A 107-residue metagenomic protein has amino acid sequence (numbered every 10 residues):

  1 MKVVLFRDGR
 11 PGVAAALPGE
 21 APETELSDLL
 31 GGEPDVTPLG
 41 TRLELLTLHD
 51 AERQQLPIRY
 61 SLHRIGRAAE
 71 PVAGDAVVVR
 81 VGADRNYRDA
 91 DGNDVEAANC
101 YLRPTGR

Functional and structural regions predicted by a protein language model:
M1-R107: Short beta-rich binding modules
